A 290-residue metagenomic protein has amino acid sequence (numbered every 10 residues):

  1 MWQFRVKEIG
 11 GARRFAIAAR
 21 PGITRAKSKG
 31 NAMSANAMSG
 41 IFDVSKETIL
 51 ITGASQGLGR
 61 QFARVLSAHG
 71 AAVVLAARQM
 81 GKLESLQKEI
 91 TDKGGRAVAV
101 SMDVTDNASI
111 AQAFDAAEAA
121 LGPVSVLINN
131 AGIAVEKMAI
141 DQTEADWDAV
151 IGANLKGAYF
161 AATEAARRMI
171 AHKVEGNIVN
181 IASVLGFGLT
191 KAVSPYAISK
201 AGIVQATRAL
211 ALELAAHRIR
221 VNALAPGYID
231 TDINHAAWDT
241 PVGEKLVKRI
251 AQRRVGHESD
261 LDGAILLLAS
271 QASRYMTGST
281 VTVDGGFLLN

Functional and structural regions predicted by a protein language model:
S34-S39, G188, I265-L266, T277-N290: Short C-terminal tail/terminal secondary-structure segment of NAD(P)H-dependent dehydrogenase/reductase domains
T48, S55-Q56: Conserved glycine-rich cofactor-binding loop
I128, A215, R220, M276-G278: Short, small/polar-rich loop/turn modules that mediate ligand/substrate recognition or access, typified
M138-A139, T143-I151, N234, L246: Substrate-binding pocket helix/loop in short-chain dehydrogenase/reductase
A162, S199, T207: Active-site helix of classical SDR
R167, L212-A216, R274: Alpha-helical segment proximal to the catalytic Tyr-Lys
S183: Residue(s) in the substrate-gating loop at a strand-loop-helix junction that position the organic substrate next
